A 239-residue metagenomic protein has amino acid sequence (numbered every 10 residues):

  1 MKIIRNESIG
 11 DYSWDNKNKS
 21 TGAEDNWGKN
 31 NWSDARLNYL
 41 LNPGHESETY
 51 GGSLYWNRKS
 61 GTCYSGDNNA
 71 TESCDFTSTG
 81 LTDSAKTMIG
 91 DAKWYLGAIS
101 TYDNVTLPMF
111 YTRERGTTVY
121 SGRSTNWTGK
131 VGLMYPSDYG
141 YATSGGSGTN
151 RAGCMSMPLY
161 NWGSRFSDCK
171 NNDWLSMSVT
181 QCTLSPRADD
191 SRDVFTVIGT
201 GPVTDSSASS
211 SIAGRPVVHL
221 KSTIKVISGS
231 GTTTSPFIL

Functional and structural regions predicted by a protein language model:
M1-L239: Long, domain-scale functional regions
